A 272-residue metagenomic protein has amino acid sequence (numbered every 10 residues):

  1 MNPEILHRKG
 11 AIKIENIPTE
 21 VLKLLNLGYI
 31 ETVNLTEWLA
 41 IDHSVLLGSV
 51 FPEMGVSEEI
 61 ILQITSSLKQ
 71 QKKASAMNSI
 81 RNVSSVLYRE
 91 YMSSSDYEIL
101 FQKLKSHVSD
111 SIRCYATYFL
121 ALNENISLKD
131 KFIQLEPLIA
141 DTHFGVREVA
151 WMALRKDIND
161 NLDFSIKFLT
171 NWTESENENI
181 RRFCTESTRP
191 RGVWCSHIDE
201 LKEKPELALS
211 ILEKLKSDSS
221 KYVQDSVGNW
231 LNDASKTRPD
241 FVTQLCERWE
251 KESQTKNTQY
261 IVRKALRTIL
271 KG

Functional and structural regions predicted by a protein language model:
M1-G272: Surface-facing alpha-helical segments and adjacent helix-coil boundary elements at the starts of domains
